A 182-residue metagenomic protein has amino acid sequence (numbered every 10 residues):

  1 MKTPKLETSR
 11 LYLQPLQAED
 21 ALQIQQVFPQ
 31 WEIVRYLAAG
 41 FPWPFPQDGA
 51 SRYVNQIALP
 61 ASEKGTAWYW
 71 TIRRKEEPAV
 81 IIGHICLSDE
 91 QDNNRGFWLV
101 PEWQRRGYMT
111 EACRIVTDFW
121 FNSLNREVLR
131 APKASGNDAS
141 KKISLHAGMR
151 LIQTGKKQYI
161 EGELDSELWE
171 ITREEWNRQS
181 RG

Functional and structural regions predicted by a protein language model:
M1-R35, Y69-G182: Acyl-donor (CoA/ACP) binding surface of acyl/acetyltransferases
A18, F45-Q47, E63, Q104: A generic alpha-helix propensity feature with a strong bias for hydrophobic helices
F28, L37, A61-E63: Hydrophobic residues in alpha-helical segments
V34-Q56: Conserved GNAT-fold acetyl-CoA-binding loop/helix
P42, E63-G65, G162-L164: Short coil/turn motifs at beta-sheet boundaries
P42-P46, W68, G136: Short, conserved alpha-helical segments within structured domains
N55-T71: A short helix-loop-beta-strand connector motif used in the catalytic cores of GNAT acetyltransferases and, in some
